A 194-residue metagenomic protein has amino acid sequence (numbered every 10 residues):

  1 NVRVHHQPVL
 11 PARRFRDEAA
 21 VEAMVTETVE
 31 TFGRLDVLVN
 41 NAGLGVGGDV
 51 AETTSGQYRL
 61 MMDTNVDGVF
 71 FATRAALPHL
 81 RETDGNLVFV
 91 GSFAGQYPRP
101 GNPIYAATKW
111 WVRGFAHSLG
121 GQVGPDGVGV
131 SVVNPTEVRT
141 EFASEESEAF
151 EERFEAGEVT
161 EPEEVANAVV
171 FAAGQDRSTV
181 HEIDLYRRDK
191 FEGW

Functional and structural regions predicted by a protein language model:
V9-A12, D17-G33: Conserved amphipathic alpha-helix within the SDR
D49-V50, Q57-R59: Substrate-binding pocket helix/loop in short-chain dehydrogenase/reductase
M62, T73, T108: Active-site helix of classical SDR
T73-R74, H117: A short, exposed helix-loop element centered on a Lys and neighboring polar residues
S92: Residue(s) in the substrate-gating loop at a strand-loop-helix junction that position the organic substrate next
Y97, S118-V128: Active-site-adjacent segment of SDR/Rossmann-fold oxidoreductases
V128, V132-V133, E152-G193: C-terminal helical subdomain
